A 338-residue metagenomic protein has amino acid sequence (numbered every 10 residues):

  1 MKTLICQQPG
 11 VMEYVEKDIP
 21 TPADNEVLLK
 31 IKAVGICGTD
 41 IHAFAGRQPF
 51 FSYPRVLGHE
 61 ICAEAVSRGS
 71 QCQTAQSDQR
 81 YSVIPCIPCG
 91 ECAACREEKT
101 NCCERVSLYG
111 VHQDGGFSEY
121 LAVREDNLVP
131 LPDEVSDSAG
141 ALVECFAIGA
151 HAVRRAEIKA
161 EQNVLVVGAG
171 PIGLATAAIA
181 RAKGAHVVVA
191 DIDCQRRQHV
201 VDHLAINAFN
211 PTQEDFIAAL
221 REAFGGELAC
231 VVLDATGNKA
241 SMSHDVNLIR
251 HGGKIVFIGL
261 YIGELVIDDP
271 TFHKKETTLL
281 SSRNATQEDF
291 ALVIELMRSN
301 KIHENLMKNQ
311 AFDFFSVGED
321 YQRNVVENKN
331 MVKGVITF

Functional and structural regions predicted by a protein language model:
T3, S243-V246, Q287-F338: C-terminal hydrophobic helical "lid"/dimerization subdomain of Rossmann-like NAD(P)H-dependent oxidoreductases
T3-T21, G38-S67, S82-V83, C102-D114: N-terminal glycine-rich cofactor-binding segment
P20-V34, R47-A93, P132-E134: Glycine-rich beta-strand-centered segment in the early N-terminal region that forms part of a ligand/cofactor-binding
A75-Q76, I158, I249: Short, well-ordered loop/turn sites that connect or cap secondary structure elements
C89-V167: NAD(P)H dinucleotide-binding glycine-rich loop of Rossmann-like/cofactor-binding domains, especially the beta1-alpha1
V135-Q213: Mid-domain Rossmann-like dinucleotide-binding core that forms the NAD(H)/NADP(H) cofactor-binding site
D215-G226: Short amphipathic alpha-helix with an adjacent loop that forms part of the alpha/beta core around
K239-K301, F338: Glycine-rich phosphate-binding loop and adjacent beta-alpha segment of Rossmann(oid) nucleotide-cofactor-binding
